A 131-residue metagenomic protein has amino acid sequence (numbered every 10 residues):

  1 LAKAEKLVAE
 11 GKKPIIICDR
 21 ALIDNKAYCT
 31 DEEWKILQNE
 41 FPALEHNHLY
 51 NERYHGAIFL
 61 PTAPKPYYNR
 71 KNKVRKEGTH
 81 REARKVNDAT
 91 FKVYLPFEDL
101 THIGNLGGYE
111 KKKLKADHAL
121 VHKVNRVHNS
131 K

Functional and structural regions predicted by a protein language model:
L1-N51: Glycine-rich phosphate-binding loop used to anchor ATP phosphates in small-molecule kinases, encompassing both
A21, Y109-E110, K131: Long hydrophobic alpha-helices with heptad-repeat/coiled-coil character
A27, A119-L120: Enrichment for repetitive, rod-forming helical segments
E32-H118, V124: A glycine- and Lys/Arg-enriched "phosphate-lid" helix/loop adjacent to the NTP-binding pocket of small-molecule kinases
V124-V127, K131: C-terminal "exit" segments of structured domains
